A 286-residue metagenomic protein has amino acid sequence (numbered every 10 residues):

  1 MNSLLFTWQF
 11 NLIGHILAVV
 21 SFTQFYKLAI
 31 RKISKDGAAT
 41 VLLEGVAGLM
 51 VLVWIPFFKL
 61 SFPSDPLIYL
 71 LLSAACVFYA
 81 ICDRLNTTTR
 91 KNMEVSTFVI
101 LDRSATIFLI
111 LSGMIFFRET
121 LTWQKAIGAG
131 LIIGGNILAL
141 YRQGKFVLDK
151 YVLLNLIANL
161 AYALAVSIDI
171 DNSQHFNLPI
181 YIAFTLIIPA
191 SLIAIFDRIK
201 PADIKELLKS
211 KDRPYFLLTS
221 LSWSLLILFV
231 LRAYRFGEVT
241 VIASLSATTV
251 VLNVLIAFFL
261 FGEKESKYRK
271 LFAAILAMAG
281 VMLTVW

Functional and structural regions predicted by a protein language model:
M1, V46, V51, I110-F116 (+2 more regions): Hydrophobic transmembrane alpha-helices of multi-pass small-molecule transport proteins
M1-G37, I81, K145-I180, I187-I188 (+1 more regions): Glycine-/small-residue-enriched transmembrane alpha-helix faces in small-molecule transporters and effluxers
L4-V19, S64-F78, F117-I133, N177-S191 (+1 more regions): Structural signature of hydrophobic alpha-helical transmembrane segments
T7-H15, L42, L52-I55, F62-L85 (+4 more regions): Loop-to-transmembrane-helix transition segments
S21-I33, A80-T97, G135-V147, I193-E206 (+1 more regions): C-terminal ends of transmembrane helices
K32-A38, L85-L101, T120, Q174-Y181 (+2 more regions): Structural motif at transmembrane-helix junctions in multi-pass transporters
V46-V51, L101-I115, L131, I188-L192 (+3 more regions): Alpha-helical transmembrane segments of compact multi-pass small-molecule transporters, enriched in specific families
K211-D212, A257-L276: Interfacial loop-to-transmembrane junctions
